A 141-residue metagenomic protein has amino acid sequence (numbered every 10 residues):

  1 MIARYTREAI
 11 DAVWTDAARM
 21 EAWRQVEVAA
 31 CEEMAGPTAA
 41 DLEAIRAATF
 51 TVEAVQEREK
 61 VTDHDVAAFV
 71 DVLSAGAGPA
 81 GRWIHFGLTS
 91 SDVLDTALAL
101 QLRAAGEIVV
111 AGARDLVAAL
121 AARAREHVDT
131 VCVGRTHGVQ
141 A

Functional and structural regions predicted by a protein language model:
M1-A141: A helix-coil-helix interface module used to build multimeric assemblies and to scaffold catalytic/cofactor sites
